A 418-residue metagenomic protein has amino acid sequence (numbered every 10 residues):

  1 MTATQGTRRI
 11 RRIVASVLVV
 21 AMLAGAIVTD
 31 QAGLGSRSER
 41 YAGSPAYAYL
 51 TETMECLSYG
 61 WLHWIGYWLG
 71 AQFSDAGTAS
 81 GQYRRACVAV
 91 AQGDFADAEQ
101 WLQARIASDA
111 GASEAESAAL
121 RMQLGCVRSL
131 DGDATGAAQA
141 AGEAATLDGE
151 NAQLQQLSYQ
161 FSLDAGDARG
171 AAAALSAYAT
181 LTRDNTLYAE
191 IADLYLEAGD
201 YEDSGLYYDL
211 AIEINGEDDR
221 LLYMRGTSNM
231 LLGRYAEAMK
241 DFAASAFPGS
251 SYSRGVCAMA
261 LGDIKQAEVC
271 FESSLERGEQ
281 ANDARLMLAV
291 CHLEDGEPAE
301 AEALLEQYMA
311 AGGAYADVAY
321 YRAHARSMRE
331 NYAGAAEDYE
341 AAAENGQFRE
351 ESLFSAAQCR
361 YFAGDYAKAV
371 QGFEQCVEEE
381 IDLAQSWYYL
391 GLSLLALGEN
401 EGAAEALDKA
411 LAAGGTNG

Functional and structural regions predicted by a protein language model:
G25-A119: N-terminal leader/linker segments that initiate helical-solenoid repeat arrays
Y59-H63, Y67, F95, A134 (+8 more regions): TPR-repeat structural position
S80, A115-A119, Q153, T186-L187 (+8 more regions): Start-of-helix register in tetratricopeptide repeats
R84, Q123, L157, E190 (+8 more regions): Canonical tetratricopeptide repeat
A91, L130, D164-A165, E197-A198 (+6 more regions): Register position in tetratricopeptide repeats
S108, A112-S113, L147, T180-L181 (+7 more regions): Structural marker of alpha-solenoid helical repeat scaffolds
